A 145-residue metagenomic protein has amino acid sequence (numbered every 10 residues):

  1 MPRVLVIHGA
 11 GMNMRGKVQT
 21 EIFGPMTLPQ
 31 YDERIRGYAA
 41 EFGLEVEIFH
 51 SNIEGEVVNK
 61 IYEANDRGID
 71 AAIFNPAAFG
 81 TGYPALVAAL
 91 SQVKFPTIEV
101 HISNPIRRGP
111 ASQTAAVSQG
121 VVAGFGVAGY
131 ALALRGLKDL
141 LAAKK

Functional and structural regions predicted by a protein language model:
M1-V4: Extreme N-terminal starter segment of soluble prokaryotic enzymes
R15-Q30: Glycine- and acidic-residue-enriched helix-capping/strand-helix junction motifs
F42, V93, A116-V117: Short, structured coil segments at secondary-structure junctions
E45-G55: Short beta->alpha junction loops
E56-A72: Short, electropositive alpha-helical surface patch
G68-P105: Mid-chain, well-packed structural core segment of small domains
I106-K145: Short, glycine-/small-residue-rich phosphate/pyrophosphate-handling segment
